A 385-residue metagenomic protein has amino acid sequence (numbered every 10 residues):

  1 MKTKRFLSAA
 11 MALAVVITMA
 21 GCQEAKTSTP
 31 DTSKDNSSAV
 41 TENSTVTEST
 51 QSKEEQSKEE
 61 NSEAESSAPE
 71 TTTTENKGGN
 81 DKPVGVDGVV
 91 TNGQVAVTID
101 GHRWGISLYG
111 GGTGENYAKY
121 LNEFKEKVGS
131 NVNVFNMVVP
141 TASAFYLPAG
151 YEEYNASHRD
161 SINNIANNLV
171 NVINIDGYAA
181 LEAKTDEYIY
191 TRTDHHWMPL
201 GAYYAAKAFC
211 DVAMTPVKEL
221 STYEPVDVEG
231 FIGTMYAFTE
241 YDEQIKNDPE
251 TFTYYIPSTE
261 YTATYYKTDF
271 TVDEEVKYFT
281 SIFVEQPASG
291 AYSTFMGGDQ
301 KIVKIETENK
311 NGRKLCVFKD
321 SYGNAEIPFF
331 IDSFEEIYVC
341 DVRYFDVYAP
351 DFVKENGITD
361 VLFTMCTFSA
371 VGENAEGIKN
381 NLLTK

Functional and structural regions predicted by a protein language model:
M1-A10: Bacterial N-terminal signal peptides that target proteins for export
I17-G21: C-terminal motif of bacterial Sec signal peptides marking the signal peptidase cleavage site
C22-D35, A39-K53, K58-K385: Extracellular glycan-modifying ectodomains
